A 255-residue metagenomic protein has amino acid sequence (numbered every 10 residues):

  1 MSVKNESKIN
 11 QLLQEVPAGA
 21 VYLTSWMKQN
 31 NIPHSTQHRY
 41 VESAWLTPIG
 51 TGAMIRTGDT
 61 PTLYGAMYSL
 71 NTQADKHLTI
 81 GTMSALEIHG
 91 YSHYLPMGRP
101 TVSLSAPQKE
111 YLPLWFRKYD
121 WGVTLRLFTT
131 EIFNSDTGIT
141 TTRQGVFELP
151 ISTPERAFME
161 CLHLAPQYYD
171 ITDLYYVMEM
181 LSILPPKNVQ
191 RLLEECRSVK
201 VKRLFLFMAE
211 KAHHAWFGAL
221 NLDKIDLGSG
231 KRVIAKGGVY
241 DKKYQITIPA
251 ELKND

Functional and structural regions predicted by a protein language model:
M1-M83, S182-R197: Short beta-edge/loop segments at beta->alpha junctions of small alpha/beta modules that act as binding/recognition
S25-K28, S84, G98-T101, I171-L174 (+2 more regions): Short coil/turn segments at secondary-structure boundaries
R39, S84-I88, A157-C161: Residue-level signal for well-ordered alpha-helical scaffold segments within enzymatic catalytic domains
E42-A44, I55, R99-S105, K224: Short linear loop/turn motifs
S69-P100, I225-K242, E251-D255: Positively charged, aromatic-accented nucleic-acid-binding surfaces
S69-T72, R117-D120, A209-H213: Long, compositionally biased
T82-T140: Exposed, interaction-prone assembly regions rather than primary DNA-binding/catalytic cores
D136-D255: Hydrophobic alpha-helical interaction segments
